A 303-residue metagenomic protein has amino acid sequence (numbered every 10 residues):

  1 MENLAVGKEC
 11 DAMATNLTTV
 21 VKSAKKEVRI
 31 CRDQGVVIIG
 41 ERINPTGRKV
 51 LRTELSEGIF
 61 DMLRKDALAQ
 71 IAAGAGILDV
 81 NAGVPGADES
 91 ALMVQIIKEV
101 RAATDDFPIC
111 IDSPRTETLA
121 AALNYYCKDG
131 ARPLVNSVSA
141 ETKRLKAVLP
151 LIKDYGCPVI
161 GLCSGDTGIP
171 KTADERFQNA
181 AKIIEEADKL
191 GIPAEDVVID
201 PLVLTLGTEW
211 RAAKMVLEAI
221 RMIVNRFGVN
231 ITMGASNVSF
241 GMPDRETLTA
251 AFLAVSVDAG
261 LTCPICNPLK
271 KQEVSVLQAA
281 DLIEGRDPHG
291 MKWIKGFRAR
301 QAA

Functional and structural regions predicted by a protein language model:
M1-V198, L204-A303: Domain-level signal for soluble alpha/beta catalytic cores
